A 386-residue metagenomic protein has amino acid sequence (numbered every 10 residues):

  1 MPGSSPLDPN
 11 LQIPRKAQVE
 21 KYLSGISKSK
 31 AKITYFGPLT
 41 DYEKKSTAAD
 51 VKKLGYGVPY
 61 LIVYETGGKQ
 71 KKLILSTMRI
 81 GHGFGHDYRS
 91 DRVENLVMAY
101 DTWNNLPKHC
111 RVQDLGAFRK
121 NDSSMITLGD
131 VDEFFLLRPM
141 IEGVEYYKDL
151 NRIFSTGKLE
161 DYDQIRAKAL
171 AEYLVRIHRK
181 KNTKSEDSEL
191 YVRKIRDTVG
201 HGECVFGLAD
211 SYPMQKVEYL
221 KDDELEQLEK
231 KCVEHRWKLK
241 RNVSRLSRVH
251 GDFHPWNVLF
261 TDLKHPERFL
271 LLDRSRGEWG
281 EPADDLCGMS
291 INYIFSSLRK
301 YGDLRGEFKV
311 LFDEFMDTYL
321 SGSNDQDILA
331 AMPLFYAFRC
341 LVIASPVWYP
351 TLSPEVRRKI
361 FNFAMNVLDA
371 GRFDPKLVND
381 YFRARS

Functional and structural regions predicted by a protein language model:
M1-G55, L61-L73, H82-D91, L106-V112 (+4 more regions): Regulatory N- and C-terminal appendages and interdomain linkers associated with kinase/kinase-like NTP transferase
P2, F134, P139-I141, S188-K238 (+1 more regions): Active-site catalytic-loop/activation-segment of kinase and kinase-like phosphoryl-transfer enzymes
K45-V51, G55-T198: Conserved ATP-binding subdomain of kinase catalytic cores across diverse folds
A48-I74, I177, V233-D284: Active-site acidic catalytic loop and adjacent metal/ATP-binding pocket of ATP-dependent phosphoryl transfer enzymes
I80-G81, F135, M140-L159, R179-N182 (+3 more regions): A glycine-centered beta->alpha junction motif in the catalytic cores of kinase/phosphotransferase enzymes
H82-F84, K194-C204, P255-L259, E278-G280 (+1 more regions): Flexible loop/turn segments at secondary-structure boundaries
I165, N324-Y336: All-alpha amphipathic helical-bundle segments outside canonical DNA-binding/catalytic cores that form hydrophobic
R276-W279, A283-S323, A337-E355: Active-site activation/catalytic loop segments of kinase-like enzymes and analogous catalytic loops in related
